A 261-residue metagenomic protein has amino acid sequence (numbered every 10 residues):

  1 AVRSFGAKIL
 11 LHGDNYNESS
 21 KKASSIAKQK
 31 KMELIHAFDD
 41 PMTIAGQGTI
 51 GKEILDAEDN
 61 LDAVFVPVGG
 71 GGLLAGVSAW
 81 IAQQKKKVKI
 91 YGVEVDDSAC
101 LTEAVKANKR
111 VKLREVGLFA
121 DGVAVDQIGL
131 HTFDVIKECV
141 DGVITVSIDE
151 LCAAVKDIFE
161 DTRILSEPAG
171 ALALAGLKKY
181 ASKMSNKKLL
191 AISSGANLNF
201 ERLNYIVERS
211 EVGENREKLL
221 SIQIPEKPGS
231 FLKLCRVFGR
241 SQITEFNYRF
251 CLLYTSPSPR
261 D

Functional and structural regions predicted by a protein language model:
A1, V68-V77, C100-L101, A169-G176 (+1 more regions): Short glycine/serine/threonine-rich phosphate/pyrophosphate-binding segments that cradle anionic phosphate groups
A1-A63, I81, E94-T145, E150-L151: Small/polar-residue-rich loop-to-helix segments that shape phosphate-bearing ligand pockets
G129-K187: Active-site-adjacent helical/loop segments in soluble small-molecule enzymes
K179-E208: Catalytic phosphate/nucleotide-handling subdomain of diverse soluble enzymes
E211-P225: Short glycine-/aliphatic-rich beta-strand segments at the starts of folded cytosolic domains
K227-F246: Short amphipathic alpha-helix segments
Y254-D261: Conserved small/polar residues in nucleotide/adenosyl-binding loops
